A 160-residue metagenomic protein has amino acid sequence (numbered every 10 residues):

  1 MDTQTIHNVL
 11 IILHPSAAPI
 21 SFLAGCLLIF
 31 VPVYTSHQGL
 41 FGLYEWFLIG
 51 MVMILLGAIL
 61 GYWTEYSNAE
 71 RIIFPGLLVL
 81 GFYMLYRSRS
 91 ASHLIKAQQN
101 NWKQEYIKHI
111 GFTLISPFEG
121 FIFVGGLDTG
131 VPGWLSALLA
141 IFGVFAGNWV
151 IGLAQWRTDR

Functional and structural regions predicted by a protein language model:
D2-R160: Alpha-helical membrane insertion/targeting regions
